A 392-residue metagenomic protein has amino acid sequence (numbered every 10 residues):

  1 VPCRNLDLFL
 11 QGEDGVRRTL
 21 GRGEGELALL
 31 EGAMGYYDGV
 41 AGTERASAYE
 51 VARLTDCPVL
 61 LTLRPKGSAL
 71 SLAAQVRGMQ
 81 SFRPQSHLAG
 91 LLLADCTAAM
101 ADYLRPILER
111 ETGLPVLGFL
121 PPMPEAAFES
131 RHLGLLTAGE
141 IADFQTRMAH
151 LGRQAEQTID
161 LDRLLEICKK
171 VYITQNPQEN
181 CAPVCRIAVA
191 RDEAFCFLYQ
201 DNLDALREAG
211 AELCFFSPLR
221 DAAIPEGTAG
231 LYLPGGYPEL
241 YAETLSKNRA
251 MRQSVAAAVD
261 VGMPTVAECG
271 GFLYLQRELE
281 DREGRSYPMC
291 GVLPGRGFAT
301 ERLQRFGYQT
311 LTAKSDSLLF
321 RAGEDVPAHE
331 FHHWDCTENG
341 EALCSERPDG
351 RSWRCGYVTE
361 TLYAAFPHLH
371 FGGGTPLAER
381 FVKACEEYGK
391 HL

Functional and structural regions predicted by a protein language model:
V1-T55, L63-H87, D95-D102: ATP-dependent carboxylate-amine ligase catalytic core
L29-E31, L60-T62, L92, A188 (+2 more regions): Structural motif
E50-V51, L108, A205, A257: Hydrophobic/aromatic ligand-binding patch that stacks against planar heteroaromatic rings of cofactors or nucleotides
A52, P183, F195-A205, E212-C214 (+2 more regions): C-terminal and late-domain segments of enzyme folds
C57, L114, D260-P264: A short helix->loop->beta-strand "cap" motif at the edges of active sites that frequently abuts
A69-N180: Internal gly/pro-rich beta-alpha loop/helix module that stabilizes soluble enzyme cofactors or their anionic handles
C185-A258: Phosphate-binding active sites in nucleotide-utilizing proteins
P238-S317: Cysteine-nucleophile active-site neighborhood
